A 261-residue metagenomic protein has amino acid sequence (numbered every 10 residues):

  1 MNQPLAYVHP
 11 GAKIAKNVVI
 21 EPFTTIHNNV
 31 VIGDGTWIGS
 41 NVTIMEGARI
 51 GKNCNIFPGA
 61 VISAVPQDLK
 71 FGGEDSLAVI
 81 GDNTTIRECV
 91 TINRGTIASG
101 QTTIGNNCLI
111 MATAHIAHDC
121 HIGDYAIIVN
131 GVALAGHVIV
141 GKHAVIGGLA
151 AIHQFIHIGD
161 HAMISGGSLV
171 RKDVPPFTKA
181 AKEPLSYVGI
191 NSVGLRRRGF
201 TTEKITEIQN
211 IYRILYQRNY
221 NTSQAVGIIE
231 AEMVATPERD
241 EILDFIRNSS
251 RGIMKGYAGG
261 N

Functional and structural regions predicted by a protein language model:
M1-L5, P10-G11, K16-N17, N53 (+6 more regions): Terminal amphipathic alpha-helical/low-complexity segments used for targeting or macromolecular assembly
N2-S186: Structural signal for interior beta-strand "rungs" in well-ordered beta-sheet cores of soluble enzyme domains
